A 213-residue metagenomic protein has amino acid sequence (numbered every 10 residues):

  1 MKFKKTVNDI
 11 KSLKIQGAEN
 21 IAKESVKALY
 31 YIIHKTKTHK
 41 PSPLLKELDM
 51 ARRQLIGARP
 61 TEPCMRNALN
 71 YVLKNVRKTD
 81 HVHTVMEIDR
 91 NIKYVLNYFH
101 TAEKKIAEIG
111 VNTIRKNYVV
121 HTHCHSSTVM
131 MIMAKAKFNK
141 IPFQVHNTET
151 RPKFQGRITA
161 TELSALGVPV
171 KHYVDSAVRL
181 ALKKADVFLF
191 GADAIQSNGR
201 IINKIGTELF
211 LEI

Functional and structural regions predicted by a protein language model:
M1-E87: Long amphipathic alpha-helical segments
E19, V120-V129: Gly/Ser/Thr-rich loops at beta-strand to alpha-helix junctions that form or flank small-molecule/cofactor-binding
D89-N97: Short glycine/proline- and acidic residue-enriched helix-loop micro-motifs that form flexible lids or anion-recognition
Y98-I114: A short, well-structured juxtamembrane/interface segment
I114-V120: Short helix-loop-beta connector
S126-F138, L211: Histidine-anchored nucleotide/phosphate-binding helix
T148-I213: Conserved phosphate- and dinucleotide-binding cores of soluble alpha/beta proteins, encompassing both enzyme active
